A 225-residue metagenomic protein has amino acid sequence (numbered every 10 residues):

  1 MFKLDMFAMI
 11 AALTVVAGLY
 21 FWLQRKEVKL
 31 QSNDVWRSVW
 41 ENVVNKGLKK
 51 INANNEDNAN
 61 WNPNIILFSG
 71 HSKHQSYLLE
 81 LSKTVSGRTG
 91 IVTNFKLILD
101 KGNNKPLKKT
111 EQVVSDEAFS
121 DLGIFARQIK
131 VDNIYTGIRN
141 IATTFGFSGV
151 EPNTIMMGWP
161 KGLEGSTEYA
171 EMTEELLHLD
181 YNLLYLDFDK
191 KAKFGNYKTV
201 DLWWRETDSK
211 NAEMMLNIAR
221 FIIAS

Functional and structural regions predicted by a protein language model:
M1-S225: Membrane-embedded alpha-helical bundles that form conduits across membranes
